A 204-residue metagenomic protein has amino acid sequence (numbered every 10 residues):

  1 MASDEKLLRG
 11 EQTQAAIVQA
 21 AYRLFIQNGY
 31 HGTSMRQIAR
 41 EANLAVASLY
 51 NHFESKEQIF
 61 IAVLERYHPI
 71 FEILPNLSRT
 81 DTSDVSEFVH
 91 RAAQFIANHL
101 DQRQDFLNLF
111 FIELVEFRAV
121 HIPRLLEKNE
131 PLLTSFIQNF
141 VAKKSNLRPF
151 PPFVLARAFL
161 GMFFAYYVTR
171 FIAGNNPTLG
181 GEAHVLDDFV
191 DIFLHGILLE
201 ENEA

Functional and structural regions predicted by a protein language model:
M1-Q12, N76, E201-A204: N-terminal intrinsically disordered/low-complexity leader segments
G10, V18, L64, V89 (+3 more regions): Amphipathic, non-transmembrane alpha-helical scaffold segments
Q12, A16, A20-Q58, A62: Helix-turn-helix
Q19, S86-I112, F153-R157, D187-H195: Amphipathic alpha-helical segments that line or abut small-molecule/effector binding pockets and mediate allosteric
V63-A92, L133-A142: Amphipathic alpha-helical linker/stalk segments
F71-E72, N98, A119-S145, F153-V154 (+2 more regions): Amphipathic alpha-helical packing segments from all-alpha helical-bundle domains
L100-V120, V168-A173: Amphipathic alpha-helical segments used for helix-helix packing
V141-D191, E200-A204: Hydrophobic/aromatic-rich alpha-helical bundle segments in the mid-to-C-terminal region
